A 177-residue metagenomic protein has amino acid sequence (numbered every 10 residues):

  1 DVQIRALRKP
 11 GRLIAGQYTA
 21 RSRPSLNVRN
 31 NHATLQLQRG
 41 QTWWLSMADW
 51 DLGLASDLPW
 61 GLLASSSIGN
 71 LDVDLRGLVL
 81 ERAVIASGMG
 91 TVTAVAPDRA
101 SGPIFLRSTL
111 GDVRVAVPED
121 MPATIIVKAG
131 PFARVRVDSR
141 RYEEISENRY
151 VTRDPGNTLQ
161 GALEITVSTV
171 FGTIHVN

Functional and structural regions predicted by a protein language model:
I4-K9, L13-M47, R76, V84 (+1 more regions): Short, surface-exposed interaction patches in beta-rich subdomains that mediate adhesion/assembly near membranes
L45-D57: Extended Gly/Ser/Thr-rich low-complexity repeat segments, especially those forming or decorating extracellular
L58-S66: Parallel beta-helix/beta-solenoid
W60, V73-L75: Extracytoplasmic beta-rich ectodomain segments of secreted or membrane-anchored proteins
A64, V84-I85: Mature, folded catalytic cores of secreted/periplasmic enzymes
